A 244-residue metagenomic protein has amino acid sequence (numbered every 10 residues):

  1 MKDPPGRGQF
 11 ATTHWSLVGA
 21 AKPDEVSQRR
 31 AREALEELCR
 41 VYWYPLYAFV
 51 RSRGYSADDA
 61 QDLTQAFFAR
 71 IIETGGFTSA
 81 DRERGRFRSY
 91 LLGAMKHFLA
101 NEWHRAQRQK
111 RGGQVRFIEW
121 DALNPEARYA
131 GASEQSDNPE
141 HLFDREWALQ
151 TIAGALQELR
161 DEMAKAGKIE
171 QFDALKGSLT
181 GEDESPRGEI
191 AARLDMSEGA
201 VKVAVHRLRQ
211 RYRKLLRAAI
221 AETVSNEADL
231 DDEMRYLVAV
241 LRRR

Functional and structural regions predicted by a protein language model:
M1-R244: Intrinsic, short, N-terminal disordered tails of RNA polymerase sigma-factor systems
